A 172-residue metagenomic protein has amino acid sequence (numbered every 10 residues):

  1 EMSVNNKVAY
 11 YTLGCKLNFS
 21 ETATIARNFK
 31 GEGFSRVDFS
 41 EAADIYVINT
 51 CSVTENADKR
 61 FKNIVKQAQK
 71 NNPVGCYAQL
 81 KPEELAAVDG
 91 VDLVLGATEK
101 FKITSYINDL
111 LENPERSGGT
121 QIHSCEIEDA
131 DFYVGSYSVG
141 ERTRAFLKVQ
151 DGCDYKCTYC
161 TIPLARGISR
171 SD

Functional and structural regions predicted by a protein language model:
E1-D172: Proteins enriched for Cys/Gly/acidic motifs involved in redox and nucleic-acid/cofactor modification
